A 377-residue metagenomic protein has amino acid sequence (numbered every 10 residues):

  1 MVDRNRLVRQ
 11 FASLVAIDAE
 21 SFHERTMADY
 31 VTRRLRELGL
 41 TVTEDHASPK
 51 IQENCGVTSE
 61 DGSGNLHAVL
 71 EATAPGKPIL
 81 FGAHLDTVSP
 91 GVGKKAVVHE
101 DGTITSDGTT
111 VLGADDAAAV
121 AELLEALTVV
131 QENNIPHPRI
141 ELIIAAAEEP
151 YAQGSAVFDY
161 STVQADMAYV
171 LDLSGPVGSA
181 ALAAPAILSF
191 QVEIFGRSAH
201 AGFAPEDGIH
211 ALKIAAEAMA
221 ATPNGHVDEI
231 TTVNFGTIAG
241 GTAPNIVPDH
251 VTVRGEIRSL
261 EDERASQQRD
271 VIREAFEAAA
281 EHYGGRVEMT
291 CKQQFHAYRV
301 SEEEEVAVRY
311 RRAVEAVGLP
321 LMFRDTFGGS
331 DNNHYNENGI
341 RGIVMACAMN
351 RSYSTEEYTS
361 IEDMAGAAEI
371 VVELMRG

Functional and structural regions predicted by a protein language model:
M1-R25, Q293, N350-S354: N-terminal capping segment at the start of a domain
L7, T58, I238, D249 (+1 more regions): Zn-dependent metallopeptidase/amidohydrolase metal-coordination segment
E20-A74: A non-catalytic alpha/beta surface segment that caps or lines the substrate-entry region of metallo-dependent hydrolase
E53-N54, S59-S63, V69-E71, P75-I144 (+3 more regions): Active-site metal-coordination/substrate-binding segment of hydrolases, especially metallo-dependent peptidases
V98-V111, F195-A199, V317, M349-Y353: Glycine/charged-rich beta-loop-alpha catalytic/anionic-binding loops adjacent to active sites
T110-P185, S189, T232-V233, T237 (+2 more regions): Acidic/histidine-rich catalytic neighborhood of metal-dependent amide-processing enzymes
L123, A204-I238, I246, E263-V287: Acidic-enriched catalytic cores of C-N bond-cleaving enzymes acting on peptides and small amides
K213-D228, N234, A239, Q294-A346: Active-site-adjacent substrate-binding region of metalloamidase/peptidase-like peptide-processing proteins
